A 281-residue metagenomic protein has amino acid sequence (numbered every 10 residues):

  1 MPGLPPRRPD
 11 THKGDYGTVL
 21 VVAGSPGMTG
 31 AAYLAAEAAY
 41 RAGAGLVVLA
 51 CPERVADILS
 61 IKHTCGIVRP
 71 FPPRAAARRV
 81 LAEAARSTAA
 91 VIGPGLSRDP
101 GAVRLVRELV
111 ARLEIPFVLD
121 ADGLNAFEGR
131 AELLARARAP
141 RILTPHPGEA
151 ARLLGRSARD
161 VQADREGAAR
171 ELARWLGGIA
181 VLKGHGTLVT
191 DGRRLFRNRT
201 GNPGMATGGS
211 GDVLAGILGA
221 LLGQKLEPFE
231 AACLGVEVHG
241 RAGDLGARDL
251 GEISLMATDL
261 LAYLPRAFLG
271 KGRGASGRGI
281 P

Functional and structural regions predicted by a protein language model:
M1-P116, A121, N125-I142, P147-P281: Small-residue (G/A/S/T)-rich helix-start motifs and N-terminal tracts that mark the onset
